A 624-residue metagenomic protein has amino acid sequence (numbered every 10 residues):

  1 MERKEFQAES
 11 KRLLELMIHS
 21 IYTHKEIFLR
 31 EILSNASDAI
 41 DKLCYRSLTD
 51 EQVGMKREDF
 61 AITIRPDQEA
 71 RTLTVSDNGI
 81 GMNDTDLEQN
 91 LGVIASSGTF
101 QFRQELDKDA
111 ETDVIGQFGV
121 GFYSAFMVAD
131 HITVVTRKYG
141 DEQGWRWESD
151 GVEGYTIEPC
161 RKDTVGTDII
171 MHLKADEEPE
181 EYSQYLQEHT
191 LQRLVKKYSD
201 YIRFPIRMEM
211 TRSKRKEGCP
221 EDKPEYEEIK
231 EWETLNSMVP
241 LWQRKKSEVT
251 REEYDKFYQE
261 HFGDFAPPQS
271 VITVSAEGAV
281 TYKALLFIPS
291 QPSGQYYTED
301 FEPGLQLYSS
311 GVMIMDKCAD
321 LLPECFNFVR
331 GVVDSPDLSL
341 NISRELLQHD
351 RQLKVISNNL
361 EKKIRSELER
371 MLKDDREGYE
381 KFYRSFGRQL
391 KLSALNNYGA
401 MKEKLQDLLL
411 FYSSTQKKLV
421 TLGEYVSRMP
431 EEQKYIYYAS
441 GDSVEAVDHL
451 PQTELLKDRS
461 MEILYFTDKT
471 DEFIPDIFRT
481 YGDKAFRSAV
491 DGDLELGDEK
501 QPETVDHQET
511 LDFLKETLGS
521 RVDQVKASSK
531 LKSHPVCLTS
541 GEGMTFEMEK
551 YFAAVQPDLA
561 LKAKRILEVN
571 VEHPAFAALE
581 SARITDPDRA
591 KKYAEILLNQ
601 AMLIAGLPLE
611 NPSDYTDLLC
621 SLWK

Functional and structural regions predicted by a protein language model:
M1-R193, P430: GHKL (Bergerat-fold) ATPase N-terminal catalytic module, capturing the glycine-rich phosphate-binding loop and acidic
V114, I132-G154, K174-K624: GHKL/Bergerat-fold ATPase module in large chromosome/replication-associated machines
